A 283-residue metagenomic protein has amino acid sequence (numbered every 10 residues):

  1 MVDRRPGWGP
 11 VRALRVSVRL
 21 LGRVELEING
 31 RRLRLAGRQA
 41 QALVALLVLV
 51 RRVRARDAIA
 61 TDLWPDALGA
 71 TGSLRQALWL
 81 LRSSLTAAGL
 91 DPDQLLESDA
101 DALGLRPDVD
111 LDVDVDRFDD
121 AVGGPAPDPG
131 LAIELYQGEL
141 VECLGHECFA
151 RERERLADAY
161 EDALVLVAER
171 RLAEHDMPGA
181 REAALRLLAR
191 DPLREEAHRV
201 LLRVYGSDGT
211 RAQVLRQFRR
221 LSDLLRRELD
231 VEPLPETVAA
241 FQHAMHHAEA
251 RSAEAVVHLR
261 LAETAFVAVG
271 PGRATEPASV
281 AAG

Functional and structural regions predicted by a protein language model:
R4, W8-P10, R32-R34, Q39-A40 (+5 more regions): Intrinsically disordered, charged and Pro/Gly-enriched terminal/linker segments that flank large helical-solenoid
V11-A13, R19: Long, low-complexity, charged/polar intrinsically disordered regions in eukaryotic proteins
L20-R32, E152: Short, Lys/Arg-enriched N-terminal segment that forms or immediately precedes the first helix of a structured domain
R54-T61: Short acidic, hydrophobic short linear motifs in intrinsically disordered regions
I59, L81, A132: Residue-level signal for inorganic ion chemistry
R75: Conserved catalytic core of two-component sensor histidine kinases
L78-G89, S222: C-terminal flanking helix
